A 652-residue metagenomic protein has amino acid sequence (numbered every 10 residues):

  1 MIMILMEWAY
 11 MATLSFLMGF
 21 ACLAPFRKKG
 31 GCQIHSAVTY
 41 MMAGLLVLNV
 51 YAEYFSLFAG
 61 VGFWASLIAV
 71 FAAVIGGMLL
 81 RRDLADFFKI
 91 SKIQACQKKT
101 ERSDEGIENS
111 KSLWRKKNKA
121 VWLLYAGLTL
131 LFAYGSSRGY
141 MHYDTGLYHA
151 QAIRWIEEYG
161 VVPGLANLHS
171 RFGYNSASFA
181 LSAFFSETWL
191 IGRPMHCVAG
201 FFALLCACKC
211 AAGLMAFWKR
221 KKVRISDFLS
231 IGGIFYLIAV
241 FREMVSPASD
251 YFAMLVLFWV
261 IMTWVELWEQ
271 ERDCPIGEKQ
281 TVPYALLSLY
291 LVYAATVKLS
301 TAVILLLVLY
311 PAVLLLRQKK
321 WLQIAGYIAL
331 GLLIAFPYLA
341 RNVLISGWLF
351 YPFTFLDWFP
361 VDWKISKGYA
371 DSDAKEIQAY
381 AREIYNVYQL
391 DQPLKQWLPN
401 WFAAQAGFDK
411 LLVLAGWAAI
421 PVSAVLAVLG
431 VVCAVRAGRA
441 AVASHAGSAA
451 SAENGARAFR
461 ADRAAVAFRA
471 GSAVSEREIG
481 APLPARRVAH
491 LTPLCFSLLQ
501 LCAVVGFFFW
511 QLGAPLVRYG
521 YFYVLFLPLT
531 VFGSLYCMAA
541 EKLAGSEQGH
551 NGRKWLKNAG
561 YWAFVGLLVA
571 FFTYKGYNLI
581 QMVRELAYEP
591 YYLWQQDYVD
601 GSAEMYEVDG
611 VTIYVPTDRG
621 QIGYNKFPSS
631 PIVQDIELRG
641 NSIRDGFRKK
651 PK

Functional and structural regions predicted by a protein language model:
M1-S91: Membrane-embedded, hydrophobic transmembrane alpha-helices
L17, A21, P25, F202-F217 (+2 more regions): Hydrophobic, aromatic-rich transmembrane alpha-helices and their immediate juxtamembrane boundary segments
E53-S56, F241, P283-L299, V303-Y310 (+3 more regions): Membrane-interface alpha helices of multi-pass inner-membrane proteins
G77, E101, E108-K111, I304-L332 (+1 more regions): Perimembrane helix-loop-helix junctions
A120-L131, L289, L315-V343, W358 (+1 more regions): Hydrophobic alpha-helical membrane-interfacial segments at the cytosolic entry of transmembrane helices
L131-S226, M244-S246: Active-site lumenal/periplasmic loops and adjacent helix-entry segments of GT-C-fold, multi-pass membrane
S137-Y140, L181, A325-Q405, L412 (+1 more regions): Membrane-lumen/periplasm interface segments of specific transmembrane helices in polyprenyl phosphate-linked
W363-L390, W555-K652: Intrinsically disordered, polar/acidic, low-complexity terminal segments
